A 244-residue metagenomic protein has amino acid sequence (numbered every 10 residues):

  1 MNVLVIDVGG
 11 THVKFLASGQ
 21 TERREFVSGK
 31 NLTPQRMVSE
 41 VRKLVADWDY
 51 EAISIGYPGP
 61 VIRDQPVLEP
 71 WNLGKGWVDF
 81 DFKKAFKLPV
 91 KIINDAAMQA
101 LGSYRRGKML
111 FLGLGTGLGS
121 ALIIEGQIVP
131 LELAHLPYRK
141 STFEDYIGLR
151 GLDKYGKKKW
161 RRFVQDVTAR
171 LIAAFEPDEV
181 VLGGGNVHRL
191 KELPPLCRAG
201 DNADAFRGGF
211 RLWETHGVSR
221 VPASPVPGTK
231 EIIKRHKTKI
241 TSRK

Functional and structural regions predicted by a protein language model:
N2-S39, Q127-K154: Short glycine-rich, Thr/Ser-proximal phosphate-binding strand/loop in the N-terminal lobe of ATP-dependent enzymes
V3-D7, A52-S54, M109-G113, V181: Short glycine-aspartate micro-motif
H12, L73, L171-N202: Glycine-rich phosphate-binding loops at beta-strand->alpha-helix junctions
V13-A17, G59, L101, L118-I123: Short beta-strand scaffold segments in enzyme catalytic cores
E25, G29-R42, A46-S54, G59-K108 (+2 more regions): Glycine-rich phosphate-binding loop and adjoining helix at the ATP-binding site of ATP-dependent phosphoryl-transfer
G107-L110, T116-Y138: Anionic-ligand binding region
W160-A173: A short, acidic, amphipathic alpha-helical segment used as a generic capping/interface helix at domain edges
V221-I233, T238-T241: Intrinsic disorder/low-complexity segments
